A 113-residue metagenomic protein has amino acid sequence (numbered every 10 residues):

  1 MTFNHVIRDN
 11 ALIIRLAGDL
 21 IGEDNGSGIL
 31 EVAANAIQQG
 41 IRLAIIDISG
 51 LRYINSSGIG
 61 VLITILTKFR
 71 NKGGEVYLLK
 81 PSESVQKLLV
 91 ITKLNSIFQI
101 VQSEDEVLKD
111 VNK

Functional and structural regions predicted by a protein language model:
M1-R15: Short beta-strand/loop segment at the start of cytosolic alpha/beta domains
V6, L79, V101: General small-molecule cofactor/ligand-binding pocket signal
A11, G18-L20, S82, E104: Short, flexible active-site-adjacent loop segments at beta-strand->alpha-helix junctions, enriched in small/polar
L20-F98: Amphipathic alpha-helical interaction surfaces in cytosolic regulatory modules
Q99-E106: Short acidic-hydrophobic, aromatic-tinged amphipathic segments that line or gate anion-handling sites
E106-N112: Short, charged, intrinsically disordered terminal tails
